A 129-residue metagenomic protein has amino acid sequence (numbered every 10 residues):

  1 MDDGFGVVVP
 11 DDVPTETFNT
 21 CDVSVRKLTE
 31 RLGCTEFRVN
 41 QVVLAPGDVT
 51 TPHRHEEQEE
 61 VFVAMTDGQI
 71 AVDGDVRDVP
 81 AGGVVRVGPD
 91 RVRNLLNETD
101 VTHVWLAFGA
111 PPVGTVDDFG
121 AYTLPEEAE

Functional and structural regions predicted by a protein language model:
M1-E36, G120-E129: A short, N-terminal "cap"/entry segment at the start of jelly-roll beta-barrel domains of the cupin/DSBH fold
T29-R38, D48-V61: A short beta-loop-beta micro-motif enriched in histidine and acidic residues
V39-V43, V61, V84-R86, A107: Conserved hydrophobic/aromatic beta-strand scaffold that supports enzyme active sites
V42, E98-E129: Double-stranded beta-helix
V43-A45, R54-V72: Short, conserved beta-strand element in jelly-roll/cupin
P52, I70-A71, V87, R93-T99: Short beta-strand His + acidic residue motifs that chelate non-heme Fe in jelly-roll/DSBH and cupin folds
E57, D75, R91-V92, V101 (+1 more regions): A generic "binding-loop/recognition-motif" signal
G74-D90: Short acidic-glycine-tyrosine-enriched beta hairpin
